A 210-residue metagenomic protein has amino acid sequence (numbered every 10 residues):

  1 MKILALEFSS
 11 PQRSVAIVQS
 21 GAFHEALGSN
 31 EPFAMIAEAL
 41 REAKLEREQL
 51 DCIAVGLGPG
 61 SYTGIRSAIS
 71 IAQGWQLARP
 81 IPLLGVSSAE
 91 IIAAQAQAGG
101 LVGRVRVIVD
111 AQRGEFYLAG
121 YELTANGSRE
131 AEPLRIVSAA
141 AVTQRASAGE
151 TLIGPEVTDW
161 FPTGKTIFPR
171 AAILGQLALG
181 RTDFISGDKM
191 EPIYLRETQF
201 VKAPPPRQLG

Functional and structural regions predicted by a protein language model:
M1, I36-Y62: N-terminal glycine/serine-rich phosphate-binding loop of ATP-dependent small-molecule kinases, especially carbohydrate
M1-A34, L45, L84-G210: Oxyanion-binding and handling regions
F33-I36, S67: Short, conserved active-site loops that position catalytic residues or coordinate cofactors/metal ions across diverse
C52-L83, S88: DPxDG-like acidic metal-binding loop motif
